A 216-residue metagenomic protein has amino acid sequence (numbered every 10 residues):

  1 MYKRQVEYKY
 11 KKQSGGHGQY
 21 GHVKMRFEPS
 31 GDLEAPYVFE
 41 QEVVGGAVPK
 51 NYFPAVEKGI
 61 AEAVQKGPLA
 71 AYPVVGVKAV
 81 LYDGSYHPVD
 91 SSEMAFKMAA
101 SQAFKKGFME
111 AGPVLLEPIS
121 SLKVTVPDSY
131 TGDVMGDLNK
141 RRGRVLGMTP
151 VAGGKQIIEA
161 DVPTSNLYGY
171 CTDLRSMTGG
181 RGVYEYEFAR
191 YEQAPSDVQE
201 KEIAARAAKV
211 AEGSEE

Functional and structural regions predicted by a protein language model:
K3-E216: Accessory interaction regions appended to the cores of large information-processing enzymes
